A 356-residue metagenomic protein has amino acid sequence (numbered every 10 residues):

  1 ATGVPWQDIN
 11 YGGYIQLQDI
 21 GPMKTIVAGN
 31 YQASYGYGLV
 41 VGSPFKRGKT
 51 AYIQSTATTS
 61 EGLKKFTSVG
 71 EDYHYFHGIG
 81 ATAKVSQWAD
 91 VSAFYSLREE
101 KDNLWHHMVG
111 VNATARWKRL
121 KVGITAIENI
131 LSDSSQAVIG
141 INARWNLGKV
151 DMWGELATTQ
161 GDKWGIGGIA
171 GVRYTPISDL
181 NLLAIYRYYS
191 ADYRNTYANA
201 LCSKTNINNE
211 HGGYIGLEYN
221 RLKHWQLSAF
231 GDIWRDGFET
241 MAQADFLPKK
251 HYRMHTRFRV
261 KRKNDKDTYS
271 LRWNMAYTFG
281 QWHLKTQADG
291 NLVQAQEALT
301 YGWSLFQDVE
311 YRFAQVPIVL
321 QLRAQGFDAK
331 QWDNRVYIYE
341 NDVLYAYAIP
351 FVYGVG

Functional and structural regions predicted by a protein language model:
A1, I26, Q54, L120-V122 (+1 more regions): Transmembrane beta-strand segments of Gram-negative outer membrane beta-barrel proteins
T2, T59-K65, G148-V150: Short, basic, glycine/proline-bearing loop/turn elements
T2-Y11, V69-G70, T159-G161, V293-E297: Outer-membrane beta-barrel proteins
Q7-E61, V69-V91, D179-Y193, P317-Q331: Outer membrane beta-barrel
V27, Q87-A89, F94, A113-T114 (+5 more regions): Residue-level detection of beta-strand scaffold positions
K49-T67, Y73, C202, I207 (+2 more regions): Surface-exposed acidic, glycine/proline-enriched linker/cap segments that occur as 15-30-residue helix-coil
Y75-H77, V85-S132: Hydrophobic, small-residue-rich alpha-helical packing segments that form membrane-like cores
E128, S132-V138, N142-G356: Exposed, low-structure sequence patches enriched in small/polar residues
